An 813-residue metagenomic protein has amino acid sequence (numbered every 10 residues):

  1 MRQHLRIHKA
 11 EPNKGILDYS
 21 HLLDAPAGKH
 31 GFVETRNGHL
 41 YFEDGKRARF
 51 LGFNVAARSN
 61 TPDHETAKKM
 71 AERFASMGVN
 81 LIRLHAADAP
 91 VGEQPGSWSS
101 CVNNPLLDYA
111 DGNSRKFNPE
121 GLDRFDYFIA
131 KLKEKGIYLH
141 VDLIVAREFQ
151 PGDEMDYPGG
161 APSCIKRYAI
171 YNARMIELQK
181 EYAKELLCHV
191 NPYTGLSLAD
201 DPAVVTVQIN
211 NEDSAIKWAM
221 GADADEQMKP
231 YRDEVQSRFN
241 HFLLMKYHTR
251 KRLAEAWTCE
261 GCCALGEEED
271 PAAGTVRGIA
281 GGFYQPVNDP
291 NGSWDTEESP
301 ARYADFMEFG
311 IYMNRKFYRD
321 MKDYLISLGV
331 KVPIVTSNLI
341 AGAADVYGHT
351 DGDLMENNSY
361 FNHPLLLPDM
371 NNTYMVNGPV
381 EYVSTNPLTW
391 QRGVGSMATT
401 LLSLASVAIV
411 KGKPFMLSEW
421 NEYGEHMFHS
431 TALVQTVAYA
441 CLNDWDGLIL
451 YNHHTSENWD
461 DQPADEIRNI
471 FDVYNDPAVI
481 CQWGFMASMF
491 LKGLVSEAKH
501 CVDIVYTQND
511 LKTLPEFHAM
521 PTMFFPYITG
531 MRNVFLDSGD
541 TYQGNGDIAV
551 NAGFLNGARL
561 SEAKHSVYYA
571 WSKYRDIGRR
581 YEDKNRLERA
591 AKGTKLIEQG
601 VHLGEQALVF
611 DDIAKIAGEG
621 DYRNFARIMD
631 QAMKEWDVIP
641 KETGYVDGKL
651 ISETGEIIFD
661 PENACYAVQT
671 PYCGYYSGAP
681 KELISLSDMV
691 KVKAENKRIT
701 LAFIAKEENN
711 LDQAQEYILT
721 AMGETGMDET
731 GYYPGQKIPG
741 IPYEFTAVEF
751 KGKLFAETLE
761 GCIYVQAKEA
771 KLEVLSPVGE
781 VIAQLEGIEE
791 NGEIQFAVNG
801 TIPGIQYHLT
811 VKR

Functional and structural regions predicted by a protein language model:
M1-H30: N-terminal pre-domain segments of enzymes
G28-G352: Active-site mouth of glycoside hydrolases
P90-V91, R147-Q150, D213-K217, A341-G348 (+5 more regions): Flexible loop/turn segments at secondary-structure boundaries
M220-L243, Y374-V380, D465-A478: A catalytic-pocket lid/entrance helix-loop region that shapes and gates access to the active site across common
F317-V335, A341-P364, N377-V567: Catalytic-core region of carbohydrate-active enzymes that cleave or remodel glycosidic bonds
A487, A498, V502-A767, K771-V774: Long, low-hydrophobicity ectodomains and other hydrophilic envelope-associated domains
L759-V798: Proteolytic-maturation and junctional protease-sensitive modules
G792-R813: C-terminal beta-strand-rich structural cap/linker in extracellular carbohydrate-active enzymes
